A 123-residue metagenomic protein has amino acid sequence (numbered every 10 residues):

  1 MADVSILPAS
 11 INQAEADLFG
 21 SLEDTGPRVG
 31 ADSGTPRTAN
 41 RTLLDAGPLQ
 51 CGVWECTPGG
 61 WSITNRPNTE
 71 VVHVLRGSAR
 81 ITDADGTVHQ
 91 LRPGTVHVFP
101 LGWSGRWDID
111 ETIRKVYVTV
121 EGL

Functional and structural regions predicted by a protein language model:
M1-P48: A short, N-terminal "cap"/entry segment at the start of jelly-roll beta-barrel domains of the cupin/DSBH fold
D45-R66, P100-L101: Conserved short histidine dyad/triad with adjacent acidic residue
C56, R66-I81: Short, conserved beta-strand element in jelly-roll/cupin
T57, P67, T87, W103 (+1 more regions): A generic "binding-loop/recognition-motif" signal
W61, H97, L101-R106, R114: Histidine-centered metal-chelating micro-motifs
D85-L101: Short acidic-glycine-tyrosine-enriched beta hairpin
E111-L123: A short hydrophobic beta-strand segment most commonly corresponding to one strand of the jelly-roll/cupin
